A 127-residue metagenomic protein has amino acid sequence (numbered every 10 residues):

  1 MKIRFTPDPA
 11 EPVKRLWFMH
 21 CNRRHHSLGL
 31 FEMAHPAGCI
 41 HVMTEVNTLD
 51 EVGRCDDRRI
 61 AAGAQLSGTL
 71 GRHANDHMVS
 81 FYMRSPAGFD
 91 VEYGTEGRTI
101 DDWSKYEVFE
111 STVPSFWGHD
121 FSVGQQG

Functional and structural regions predicted by a protein language model:
M1-H25: Core segments of cupin and vicinal oxygen chelate
R15, G38, V79: Residues that flank catalytic or metal-binding motifs in active/ligand-binding sites
W17, I40-T44: Conserved acetyl-CoA binding element of GNAT-fold acetyltransferases
R24-S27, G38: Short loop/beta submotifs within extracellular cysteine-rich repeat domains
L28-E32: Amphipathic N-proximal alpha-helical interface segments
A34-P36: Long C-terminal interaction/binding lobes of large macromolecular proteins
T44-V91, T95-D102, E107-G127: Vicinal oxygen chelate
